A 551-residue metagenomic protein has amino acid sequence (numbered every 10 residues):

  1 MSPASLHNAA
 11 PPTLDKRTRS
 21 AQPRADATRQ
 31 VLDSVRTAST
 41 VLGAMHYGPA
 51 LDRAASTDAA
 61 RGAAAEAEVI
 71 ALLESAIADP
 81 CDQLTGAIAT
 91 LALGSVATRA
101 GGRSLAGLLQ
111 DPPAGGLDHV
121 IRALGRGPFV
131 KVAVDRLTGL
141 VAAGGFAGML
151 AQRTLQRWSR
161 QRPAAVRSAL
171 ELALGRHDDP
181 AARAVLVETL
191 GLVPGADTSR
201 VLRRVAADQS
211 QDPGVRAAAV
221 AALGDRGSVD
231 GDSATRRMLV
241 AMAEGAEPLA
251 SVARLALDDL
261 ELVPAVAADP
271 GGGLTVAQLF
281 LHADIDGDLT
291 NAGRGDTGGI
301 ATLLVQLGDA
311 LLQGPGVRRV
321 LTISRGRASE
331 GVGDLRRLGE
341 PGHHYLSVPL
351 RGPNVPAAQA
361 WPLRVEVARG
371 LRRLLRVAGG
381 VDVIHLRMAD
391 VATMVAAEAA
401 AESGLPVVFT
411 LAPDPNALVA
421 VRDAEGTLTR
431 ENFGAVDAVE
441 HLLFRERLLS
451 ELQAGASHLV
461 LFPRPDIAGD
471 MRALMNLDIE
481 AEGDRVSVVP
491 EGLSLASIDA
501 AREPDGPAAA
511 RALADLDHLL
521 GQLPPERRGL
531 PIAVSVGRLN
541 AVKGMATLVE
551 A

Functional and structural regions predicted by a protein language model:
S2-I88, S95-H119, G125-V134, A143-A147 (+6 more regions): Catalytic cores of nucleotide-sugar-dependent glycosyltransferases that transfer UDP/GDP/TDP-activated
